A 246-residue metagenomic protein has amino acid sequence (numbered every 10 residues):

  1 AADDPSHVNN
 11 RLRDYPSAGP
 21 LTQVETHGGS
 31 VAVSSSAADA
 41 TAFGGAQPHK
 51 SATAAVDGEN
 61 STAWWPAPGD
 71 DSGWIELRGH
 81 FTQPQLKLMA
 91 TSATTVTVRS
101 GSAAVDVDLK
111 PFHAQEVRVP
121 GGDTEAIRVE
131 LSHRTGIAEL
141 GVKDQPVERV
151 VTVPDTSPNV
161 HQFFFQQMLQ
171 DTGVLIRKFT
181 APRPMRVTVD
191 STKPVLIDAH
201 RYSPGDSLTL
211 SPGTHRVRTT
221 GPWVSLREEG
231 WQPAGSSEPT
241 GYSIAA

Functional and structural regions predicted by a protein language model:
A1-H80, V153, N159-K178, P182 (+2 more regions): Disordered, acidic Ser/Thr/Pro-rich linker "stalks" and the adjacent N-terminal cap of the next globular domain
D71-G73, F81-A93, V174-A246: Active-site-proximal, structured, solvent-exposed surfaces of multi-pass membrane proteins that position macromolecular
V96-V98: Short beta-strand elements bearing conserved aromatic residues within extracellular beta-rich modules
S102-D108, H200-S203: Surface-exposed loop/edge segments in extracytoplasmic proteins
A104-G122: Extracellular carbohydrate recognition and processing domains and analogous Trp-centered ligand-binding platforms
V129-T135, R218-G221: Short beta-strand-plus-loop segments that form exposed binding edges in beta-rich domains
R134-Q145, V224-E228: Edge beta-strands of jelly-roll/beta-sandwich modules across compartments, strongly enriched in secreted/luminal
D144-F164, G230-A245: Low-complexity, Pro/Ser/Thr- and charge-rich linker/hinge segments at domain boundaries
